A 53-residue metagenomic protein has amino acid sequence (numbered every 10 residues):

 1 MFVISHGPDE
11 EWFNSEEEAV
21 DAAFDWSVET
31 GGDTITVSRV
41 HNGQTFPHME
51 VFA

Functional and structural regions predicted by a protein language model:
M1, E50-A53: Short intrinsically disordered terminal tails
M1-D9, G32, T36-N42: Short aromatic-glycine-(Arg/Gly/Cys) micro-motifs in beta-strand/loop hairpins
V3, N14-I35: A short, charged, amphipathic alpha-helix used as a generic interaction element across diverse proteins
G7-N14, Q44-H48: Surface-exposed loop/edge segments in extracytoplasmic proteins
H41-T45, A53: General structural signal for secondary-structure boundaries
